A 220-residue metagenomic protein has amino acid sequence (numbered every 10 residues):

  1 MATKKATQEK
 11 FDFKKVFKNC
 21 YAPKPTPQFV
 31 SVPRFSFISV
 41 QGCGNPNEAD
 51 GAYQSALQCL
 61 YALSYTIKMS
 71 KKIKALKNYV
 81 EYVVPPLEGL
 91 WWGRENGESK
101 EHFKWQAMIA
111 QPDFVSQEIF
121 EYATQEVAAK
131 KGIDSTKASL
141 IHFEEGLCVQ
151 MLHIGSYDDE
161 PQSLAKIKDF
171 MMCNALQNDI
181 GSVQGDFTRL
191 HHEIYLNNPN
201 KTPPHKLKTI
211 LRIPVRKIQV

Functional and structural regions predicted by a protein language model:
A2-V220: A solvent-exposed interaction/effector surface
